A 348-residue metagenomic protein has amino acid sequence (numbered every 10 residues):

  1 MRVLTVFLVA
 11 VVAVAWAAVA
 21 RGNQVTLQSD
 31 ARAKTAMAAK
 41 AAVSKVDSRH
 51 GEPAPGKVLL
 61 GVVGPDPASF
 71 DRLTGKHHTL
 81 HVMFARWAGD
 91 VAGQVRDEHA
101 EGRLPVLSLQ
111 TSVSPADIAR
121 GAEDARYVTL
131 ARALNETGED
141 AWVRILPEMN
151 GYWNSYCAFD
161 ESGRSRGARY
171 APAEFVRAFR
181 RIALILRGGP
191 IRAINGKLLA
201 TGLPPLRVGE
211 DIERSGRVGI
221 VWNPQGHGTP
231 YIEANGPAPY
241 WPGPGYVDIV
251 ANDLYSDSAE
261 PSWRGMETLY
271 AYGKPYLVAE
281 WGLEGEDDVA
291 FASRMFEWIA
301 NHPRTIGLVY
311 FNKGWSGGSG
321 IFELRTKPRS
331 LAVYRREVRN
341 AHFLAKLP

Functional and structural regions predicted by a protein language model:
M1-Q24: Secretory targeting and sorting signals
L27-D90: Boundary/entry segment of secreted carbohydrate-active catalytic domains
G56-G61, A141-W142, P147, A279-P348: Substrate-binding cleft of secreted/luminal carbohydrate-active enzymes
V62-F70, R86-D97, A125-L130, P205-V208 (+3 more regions): Alpha-helical scaffolding within the catalytic cores of extracellular/periplasmic polymer-degrading hydrolases
H81, V143, D248-V250, L308: Conserved, mostly hydrophobic/aromatic
R86-G89, T111-S114, E148-Y152, Q225-P230 (+3 more regions): Solvent-exposed loop/turn segments at secondary-structure junctions within structured extracellular/periplasmic domains
A92-Q110, P242-D288: Glycoside hydrolase catalytic-domain groove-lining segments
G93-R207, S215-R217, L308-N312, G320-V338: Substrate-binding cleft of extracellular glycoside hydrolase catalytic domains
